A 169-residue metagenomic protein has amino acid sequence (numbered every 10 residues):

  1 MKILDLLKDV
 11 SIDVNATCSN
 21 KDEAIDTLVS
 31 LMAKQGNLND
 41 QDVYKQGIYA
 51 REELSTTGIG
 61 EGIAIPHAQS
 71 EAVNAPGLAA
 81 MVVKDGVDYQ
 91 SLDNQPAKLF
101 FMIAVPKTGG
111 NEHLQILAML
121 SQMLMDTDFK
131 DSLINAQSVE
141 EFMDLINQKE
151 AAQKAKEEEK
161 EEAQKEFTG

Functional and structural regions predicted by a protein language model:
M1-G169: Cytosolic covalent-transfer regions centered on His/Cys nucleophiles that carry phosphoryl or persulfide groups
